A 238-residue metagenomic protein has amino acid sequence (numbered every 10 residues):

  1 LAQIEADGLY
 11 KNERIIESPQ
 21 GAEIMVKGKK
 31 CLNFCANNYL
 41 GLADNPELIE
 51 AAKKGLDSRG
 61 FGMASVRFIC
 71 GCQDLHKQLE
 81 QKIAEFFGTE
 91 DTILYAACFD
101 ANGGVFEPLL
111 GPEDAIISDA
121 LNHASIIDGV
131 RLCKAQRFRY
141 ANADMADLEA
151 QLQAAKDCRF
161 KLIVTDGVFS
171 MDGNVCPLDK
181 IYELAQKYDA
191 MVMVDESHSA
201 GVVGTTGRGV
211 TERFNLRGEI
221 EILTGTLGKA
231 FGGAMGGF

Functional and structural regions predicted by a protein language model:
L1-E85: N-terminal glycine-rich, Lys/His-bearing helix-loop that initiates the first secondary-structure elements of many
G8, F34, I83, A101 (+5 more regions): Buried hydrophobic positions in well-ordered alpha/beta secondary-structure cores of metabolic enzymes
G41-L42, I69-C72, A124, M145-A146 (+2 more regions): Short, small-residue-enriched loops and turns at beta-alpha junctions that line or gate enzyme active sites
V66-C70, Q81-G104: Short loop-beta-helix segment that forms the pyridoxal 5′-phosphate
V105-A124: Conserved PLP-anchoring active-site segment centered on the Schiff-base-forming lysine
P112, L132-K134, Y188, E219: Short, structured coil segments at secondary-structure junctions
F138, N142-V194: Active-site phosphate-binding strand-loop segment of PLP-dependent enzymes
T206, E212-F238: Active-site PLP attachment segment
